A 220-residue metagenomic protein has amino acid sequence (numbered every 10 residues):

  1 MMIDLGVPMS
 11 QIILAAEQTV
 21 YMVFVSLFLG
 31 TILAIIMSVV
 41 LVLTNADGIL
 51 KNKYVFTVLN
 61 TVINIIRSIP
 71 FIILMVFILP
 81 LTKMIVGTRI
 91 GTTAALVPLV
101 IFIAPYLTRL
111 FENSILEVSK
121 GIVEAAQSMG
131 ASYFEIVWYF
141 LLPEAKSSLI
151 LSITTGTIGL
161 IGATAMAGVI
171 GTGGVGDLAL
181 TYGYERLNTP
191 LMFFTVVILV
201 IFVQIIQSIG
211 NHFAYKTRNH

Functional and structural regions predicted by a protein language model:
M1-L14, A46-N52, S208-H220: Transmembrane alpha-helical segments of polytopic membrane transport and secretion proteins
Q11-L116, L151-I158, I198-I206: Membrane-water interface segments at the C-terminal ends of transmembrane alpha-helices in multi-pass inner-membrane
I12, A16, V20, V58 (+6 more regions): Hydrophobic alpha-helical elements at and bordering transmembrane segments of multi-pass membrane proteins
Y21, T92-T93, V123, F134 (+1 more regions): Residues that define the loop-to-transmembrane-helix transition and helix capping in multi-pass membrane transporters
V40-A46, S128, L191-H220: C-terminal transmembrane helix and the adjacent membrane-cytosol boundary/short C-terminal tail of inner/organellar
I115-A145, E185: Short helix-to-coil transition segments within interhelical loops that connect adjacent transmembrane helices
Y133-A163: Transmembrane alpha-helices
S152-I201, S208-N211: Non-cytoplasmic
